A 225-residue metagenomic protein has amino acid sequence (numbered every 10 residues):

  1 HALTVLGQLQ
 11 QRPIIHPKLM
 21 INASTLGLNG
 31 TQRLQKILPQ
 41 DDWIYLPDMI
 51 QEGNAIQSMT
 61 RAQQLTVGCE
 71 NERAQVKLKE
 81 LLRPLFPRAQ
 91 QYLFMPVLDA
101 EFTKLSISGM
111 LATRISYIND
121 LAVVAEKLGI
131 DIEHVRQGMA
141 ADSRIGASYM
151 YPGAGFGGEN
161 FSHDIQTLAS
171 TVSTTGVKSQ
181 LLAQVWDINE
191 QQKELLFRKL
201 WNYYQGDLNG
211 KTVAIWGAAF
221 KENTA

Functional and structural regions predicted by a protein language model:
H1-A225: Structural/interface elements that position substrates and couple domains in central-metabolism enzymes
